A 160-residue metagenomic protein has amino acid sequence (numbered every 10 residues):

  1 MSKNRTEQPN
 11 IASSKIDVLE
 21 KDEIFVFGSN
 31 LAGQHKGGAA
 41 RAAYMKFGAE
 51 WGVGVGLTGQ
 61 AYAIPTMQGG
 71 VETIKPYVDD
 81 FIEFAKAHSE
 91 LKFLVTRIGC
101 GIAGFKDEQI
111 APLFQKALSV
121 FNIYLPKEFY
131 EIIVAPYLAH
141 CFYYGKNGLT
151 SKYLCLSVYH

Functional and structural regions predicted by a protein language model:
M1-L156: Macrodomain-like recognition of ADP-ribose-binding/processing modules
H160: Positively charged interface segments
